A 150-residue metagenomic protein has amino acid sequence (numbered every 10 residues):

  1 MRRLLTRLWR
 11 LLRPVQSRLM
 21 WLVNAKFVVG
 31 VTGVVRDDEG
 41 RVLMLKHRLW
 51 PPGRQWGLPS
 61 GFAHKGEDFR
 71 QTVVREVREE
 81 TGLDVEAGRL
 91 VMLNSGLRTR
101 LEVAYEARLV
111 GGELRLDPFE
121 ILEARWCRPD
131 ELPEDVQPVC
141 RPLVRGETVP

Functional and structural regions predicted by a protein language model:
M1-T32: Acidic, metal-coordinating catalytic segment for phosphate/diphosphate chemistry, firing primarily on the Nudix
F27, R54, T99-L101: Residue-level preference for beta-strand/loop junctions
V29-V31, G40, L101-V103, L122: Change "...and in nucleic-acid phosphodiester-cleaving endonucleases..." to "...and in nucleic-acid processing enzymes
V35-R36, M44, A107-L109, W126: Conserved hydrophobic "DFG−1" position in protein kinase catalytic cores
D37, R41-E79, M92: Conserved Nudix-box catalytic region and its N-terminal flanking loop in Nudix hydrolases and closely related
L83-M92: A short coil-to-beta-strand element that immediately follows conserved catalytic motifs
N94-R115, R125, C140: Active-site-adjacent beta-strand/loop module that shapes the phosphate/pyrophosphate-binding cleft
P118-P150: Nudix hydrolase/Nudix homology domain
